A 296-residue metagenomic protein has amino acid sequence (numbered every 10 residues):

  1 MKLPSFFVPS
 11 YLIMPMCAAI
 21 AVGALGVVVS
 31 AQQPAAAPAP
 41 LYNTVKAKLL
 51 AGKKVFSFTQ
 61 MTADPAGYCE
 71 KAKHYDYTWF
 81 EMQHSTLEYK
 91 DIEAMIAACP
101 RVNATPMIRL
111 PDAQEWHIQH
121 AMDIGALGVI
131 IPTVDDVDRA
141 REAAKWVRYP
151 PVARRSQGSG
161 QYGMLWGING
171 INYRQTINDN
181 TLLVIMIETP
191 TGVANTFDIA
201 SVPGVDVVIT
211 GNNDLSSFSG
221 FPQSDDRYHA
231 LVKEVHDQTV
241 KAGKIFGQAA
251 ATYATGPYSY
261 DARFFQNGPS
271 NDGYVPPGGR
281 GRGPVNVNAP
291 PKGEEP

Functional and structural regions predicted by a protein language model:
M1-P9: N-terminal secretory signal peptides that target proteins for export/translocation
F7, M14, A35-A36: Intrinsic structural disorder/low-complexity segments
V8, V29-S30: Intrinsic low-complexity/disordered segments
S10-G26: Bacterial N-terminal signal peptides
L25, A31-P296: Expand to "…catalyze enediolate/carbanion chemistry for C-C bond making/breaking, isomerization, decarboxylation
